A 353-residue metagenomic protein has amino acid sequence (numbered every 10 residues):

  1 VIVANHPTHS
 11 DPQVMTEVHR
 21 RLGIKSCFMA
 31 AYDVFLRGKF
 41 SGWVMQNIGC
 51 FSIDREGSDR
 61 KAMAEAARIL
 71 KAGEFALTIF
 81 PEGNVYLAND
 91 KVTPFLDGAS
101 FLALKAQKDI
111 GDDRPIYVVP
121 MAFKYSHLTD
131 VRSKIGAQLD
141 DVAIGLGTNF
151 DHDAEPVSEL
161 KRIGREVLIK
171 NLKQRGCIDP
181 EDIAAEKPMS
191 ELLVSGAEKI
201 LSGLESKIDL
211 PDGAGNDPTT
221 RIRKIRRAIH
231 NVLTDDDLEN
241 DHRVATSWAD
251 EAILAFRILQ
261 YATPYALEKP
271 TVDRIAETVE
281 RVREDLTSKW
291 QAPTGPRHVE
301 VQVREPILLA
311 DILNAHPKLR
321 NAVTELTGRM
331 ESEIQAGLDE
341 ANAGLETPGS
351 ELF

Functional and structural regions predicted by a protein language model:
V1, N5-S10, V18-I24, Y32 (+5 more regions): Membrane-interfacial terminal anchoring regions of lipid-handling membrane enzymes
D11-R20, G38-G42: Hydrophobic alpha-helical segments in the ANL/AMP-binding
K25, C50: A short helix-loop-beta submotif of the ANL/AMP-binding
M29-F35: A short, structured active-site edge motif that brings together acidic residues
V44-M45, G49: Domain-scale detector for complete catalytic domains at protein termini or as standalone homologs
F51-E56: Short acidic-hydrophobic, aromatic-tinged amphipathic segments that line or gate anion-handling sites
F80-E82: Surface-exposed assembly/interface segments
